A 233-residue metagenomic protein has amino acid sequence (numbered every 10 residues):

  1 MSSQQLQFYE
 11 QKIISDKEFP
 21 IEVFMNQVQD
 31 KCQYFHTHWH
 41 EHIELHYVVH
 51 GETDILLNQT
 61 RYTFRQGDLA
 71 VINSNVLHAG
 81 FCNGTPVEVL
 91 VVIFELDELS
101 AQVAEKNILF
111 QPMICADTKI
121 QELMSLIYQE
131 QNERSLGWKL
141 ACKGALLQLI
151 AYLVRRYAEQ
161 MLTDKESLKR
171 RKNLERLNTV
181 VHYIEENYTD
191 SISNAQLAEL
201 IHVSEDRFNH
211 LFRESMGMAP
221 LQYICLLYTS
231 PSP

Functional and structural regions predicted by a protein language model:
M1-D68, G84, N107-Q111: Generic protein-terminus/edge-of-domain signal
G67, R207-F212: Short hydrophobic/aromatic patch on the recognition helix
N75-I93, D97: Ligand-binding loop in jelly-roll beta-barrel domains
D97-M113: Double-stranded beta-helix
I108-T118, Q131-C142, A151-E186, D190 (+2 more regions): Short, Lys/Arg-enriched, Trp-marked, Pro/Gly-tolerant hinge/linker segments that flank
S204: Helix-turn-helix DNA-binding motif, specifically the short coil turn and the N-cap/start of the second
Y228-P233: Conserved small/polar residues in nucleotide/adenosyl-binding loops
